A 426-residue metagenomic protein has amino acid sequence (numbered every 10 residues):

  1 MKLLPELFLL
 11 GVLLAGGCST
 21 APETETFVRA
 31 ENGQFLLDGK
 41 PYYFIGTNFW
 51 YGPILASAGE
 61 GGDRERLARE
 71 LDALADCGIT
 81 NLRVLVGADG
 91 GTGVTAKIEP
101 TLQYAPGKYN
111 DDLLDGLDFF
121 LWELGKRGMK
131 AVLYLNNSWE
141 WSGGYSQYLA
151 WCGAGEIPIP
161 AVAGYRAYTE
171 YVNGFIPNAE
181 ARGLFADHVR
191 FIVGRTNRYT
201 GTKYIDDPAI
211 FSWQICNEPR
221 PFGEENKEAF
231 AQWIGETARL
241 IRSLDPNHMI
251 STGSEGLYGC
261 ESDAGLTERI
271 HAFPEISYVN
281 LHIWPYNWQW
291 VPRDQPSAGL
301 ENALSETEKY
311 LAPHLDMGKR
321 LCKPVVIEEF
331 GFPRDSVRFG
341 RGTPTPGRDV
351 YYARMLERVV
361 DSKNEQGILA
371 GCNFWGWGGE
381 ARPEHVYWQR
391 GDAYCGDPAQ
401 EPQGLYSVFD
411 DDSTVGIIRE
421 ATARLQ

Functional and structural regions predicted by a protein language model:
K2-L10: Sec-dependent signal peptide recognition, specifically the positively charged N-region followed immediately by
A21-E23: Ser/Thr/Pro/Gly-rich low-complexity linker/stalk segments immediately outside membranes or between
E25-V291, G299-P324, F330-V359, K363-L425: Active-site mouth of glycoside hydrolases
D294: Amphipathic helical hotspot of TIR/SEFIR-family domains
